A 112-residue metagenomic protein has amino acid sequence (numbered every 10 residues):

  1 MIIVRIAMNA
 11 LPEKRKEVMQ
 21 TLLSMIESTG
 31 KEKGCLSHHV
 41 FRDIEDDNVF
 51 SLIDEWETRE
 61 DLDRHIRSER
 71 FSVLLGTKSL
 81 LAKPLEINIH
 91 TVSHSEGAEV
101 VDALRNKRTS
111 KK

Functional and structural regions predicted by a protein language model:
I2-A7, Q20-T21, I26, D47 (+3 more regions): N-terminal/domain-start segments enriched in small and hydrophobic, helix-friendly residues, covering either
I2-L36, V40: N-terminal first-folded block
I2-M8, H39-I66, K107: Short, well-ordered beta-strand segments in beta-rich or mixed alpha/beta enzyme and ligand-binding folds
A10-P12, T58, T91-H94: Non-catalytic surface loops within mature trypsin-like serine protease
S24-S37, E55-N88: An amphipathic, aromatic/His-enriched active-site/gating alpha helix that lines ligand/cofactor pockets
F41-D46, L75-K112: Glycine-rich beta-strand-turn "strand-cap" elements at beta-sheet edges
